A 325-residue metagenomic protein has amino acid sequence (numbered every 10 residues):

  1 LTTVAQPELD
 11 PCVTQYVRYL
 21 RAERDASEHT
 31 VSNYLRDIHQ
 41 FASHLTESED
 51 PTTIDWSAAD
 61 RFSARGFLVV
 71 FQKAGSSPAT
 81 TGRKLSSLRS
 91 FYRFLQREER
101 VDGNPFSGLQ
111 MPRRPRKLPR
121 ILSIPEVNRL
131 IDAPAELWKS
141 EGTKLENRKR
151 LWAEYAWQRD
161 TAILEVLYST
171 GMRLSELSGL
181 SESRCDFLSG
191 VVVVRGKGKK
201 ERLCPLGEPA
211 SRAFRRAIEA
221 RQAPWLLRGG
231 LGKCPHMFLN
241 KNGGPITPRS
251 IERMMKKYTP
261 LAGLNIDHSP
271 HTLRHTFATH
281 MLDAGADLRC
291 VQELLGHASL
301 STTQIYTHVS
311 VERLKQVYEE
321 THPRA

Functional and structural regions predicted by a protein language model:
L1-A325: Conserved catalytic core of the tyrosine transesterase superfamily
